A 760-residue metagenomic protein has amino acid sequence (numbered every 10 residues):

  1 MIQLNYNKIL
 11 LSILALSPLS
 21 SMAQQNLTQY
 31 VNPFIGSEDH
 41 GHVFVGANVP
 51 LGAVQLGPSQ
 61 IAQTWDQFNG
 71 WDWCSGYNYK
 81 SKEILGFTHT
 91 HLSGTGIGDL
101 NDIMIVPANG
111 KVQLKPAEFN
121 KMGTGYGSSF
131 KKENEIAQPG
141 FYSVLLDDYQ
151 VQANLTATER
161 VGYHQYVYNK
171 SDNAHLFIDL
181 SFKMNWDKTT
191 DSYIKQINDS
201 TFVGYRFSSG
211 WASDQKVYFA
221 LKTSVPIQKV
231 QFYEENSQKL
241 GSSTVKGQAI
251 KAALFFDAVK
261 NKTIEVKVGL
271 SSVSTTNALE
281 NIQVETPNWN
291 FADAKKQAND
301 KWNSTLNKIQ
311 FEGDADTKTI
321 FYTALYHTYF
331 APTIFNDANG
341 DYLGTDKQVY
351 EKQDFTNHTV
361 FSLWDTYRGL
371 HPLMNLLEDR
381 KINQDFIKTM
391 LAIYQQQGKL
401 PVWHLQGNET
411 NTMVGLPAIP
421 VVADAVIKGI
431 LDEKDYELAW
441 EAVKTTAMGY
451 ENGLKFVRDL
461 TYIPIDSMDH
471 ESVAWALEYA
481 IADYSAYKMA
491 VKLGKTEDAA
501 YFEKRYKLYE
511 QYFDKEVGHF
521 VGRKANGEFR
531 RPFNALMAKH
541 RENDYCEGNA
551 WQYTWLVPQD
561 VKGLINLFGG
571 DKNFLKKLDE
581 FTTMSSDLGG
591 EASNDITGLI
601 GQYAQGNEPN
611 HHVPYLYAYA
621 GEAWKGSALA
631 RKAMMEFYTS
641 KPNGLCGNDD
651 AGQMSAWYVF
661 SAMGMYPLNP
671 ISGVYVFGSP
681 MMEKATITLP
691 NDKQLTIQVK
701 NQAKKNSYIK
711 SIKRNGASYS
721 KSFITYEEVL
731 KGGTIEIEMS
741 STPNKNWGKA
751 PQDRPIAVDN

Functional and structural regions predicted by a protein language model:
M1-Q25: Bacterial Sec-dependent N-terminal signal peptides
Q24-P420, D424-L477, A490-Q511, V517-G518 (+8 more regions): Accessory carbohydrate-recognition regions in carbohydrate-active enzymes
A482: ATP-dependent phospho-/nucleotidyl transfer catalytic cores
T696-N701: Beta-strand-rich recognition domains
Y708: Extracellular attachment/recognition segments
